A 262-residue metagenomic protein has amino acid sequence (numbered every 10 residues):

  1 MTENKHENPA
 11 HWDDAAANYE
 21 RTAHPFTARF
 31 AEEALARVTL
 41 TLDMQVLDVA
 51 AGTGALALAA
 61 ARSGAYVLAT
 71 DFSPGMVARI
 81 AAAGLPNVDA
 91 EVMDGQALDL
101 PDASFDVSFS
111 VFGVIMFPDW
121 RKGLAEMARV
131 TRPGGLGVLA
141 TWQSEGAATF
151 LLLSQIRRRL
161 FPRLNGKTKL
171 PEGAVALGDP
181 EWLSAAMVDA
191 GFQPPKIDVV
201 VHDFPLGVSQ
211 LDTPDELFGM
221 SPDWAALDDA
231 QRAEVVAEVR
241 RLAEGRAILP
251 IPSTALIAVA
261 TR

Functional and structural regions predicted by a protein language model:
M1-A15: N-terminal, positively charged/glycine-rich alpha-helical extensions of SAM-dependent methyltransferases
T22, P194-A247: C-terminal helical/coil "lid" or tail adjacent to the Rossmann-like core of SAM-dependent
P25-M44: Conserved alpha-helix/loop element of class I SAM-dependent methyltransferases that forms part of the SAM/SAH-binding
Q45-L98: Class I SAM-dependent methyltransferase SAM/SAH-binding core
Q96-V107: A short acidic, Gly/Pro-enriched loop at the edge of an enzyme's catalytic core that lines a small-molecule cofactor
F117-E126: A short, conserved alpha-helix within the catalytic core of class I
R121-K122, R132-L206: Conserved catalytic/acceptor-binding region of the Class I
G191, P214-D215, L256-R262: Core SAM-dependent methyltransferase catalytic element
